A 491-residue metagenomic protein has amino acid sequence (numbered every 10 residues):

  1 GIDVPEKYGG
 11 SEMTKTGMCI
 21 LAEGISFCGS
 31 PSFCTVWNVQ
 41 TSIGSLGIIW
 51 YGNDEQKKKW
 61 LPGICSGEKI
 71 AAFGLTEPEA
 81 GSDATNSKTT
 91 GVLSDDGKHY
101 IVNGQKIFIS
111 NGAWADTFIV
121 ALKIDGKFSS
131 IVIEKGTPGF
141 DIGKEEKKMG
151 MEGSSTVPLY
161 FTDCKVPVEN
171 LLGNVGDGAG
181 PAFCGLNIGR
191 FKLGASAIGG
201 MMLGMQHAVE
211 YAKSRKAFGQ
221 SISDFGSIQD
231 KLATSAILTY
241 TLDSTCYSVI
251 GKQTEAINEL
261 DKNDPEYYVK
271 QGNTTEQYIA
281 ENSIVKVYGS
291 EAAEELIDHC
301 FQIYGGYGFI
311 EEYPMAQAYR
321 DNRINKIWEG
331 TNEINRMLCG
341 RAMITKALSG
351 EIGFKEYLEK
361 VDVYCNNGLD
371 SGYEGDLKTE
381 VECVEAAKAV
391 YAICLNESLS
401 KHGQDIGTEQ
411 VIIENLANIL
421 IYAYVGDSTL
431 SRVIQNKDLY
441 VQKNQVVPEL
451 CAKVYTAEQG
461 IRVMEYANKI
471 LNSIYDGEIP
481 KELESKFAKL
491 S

Functional and structural regions predicted by a protein language model:
I2-K58, P62, S66-G67, S110-W114 (+6 more regions): Internal helix-loop-helix
E79-S82, F108-N111, K123, K148-S155: Short Gly/Pro-enriched turn/cap motifs at secondary-structure boundaries
T89-L93: A structural signal for short hydrophobic beta-strand segments in well-ordered beta-sheet cores
K98-I142: A short core secondary-structure module
I109, M151, G272-V363, C451-S491: Alpha-helix capping/hinge segments and adjacent helical runs
D141-D243, S283, I324-W328, N332-M337 (+1 more regions): Glycine-rich beta->alpha junctions and the first turn(s) of the following alpha-helix
V209-E210, K231-K270, A417-D438: Loop-to-helix element that buttresses phosphate recognition and phosphoryl-transfer chemistry
Y364-S491: C-terminal amphipathic alpha-helical interaction region
